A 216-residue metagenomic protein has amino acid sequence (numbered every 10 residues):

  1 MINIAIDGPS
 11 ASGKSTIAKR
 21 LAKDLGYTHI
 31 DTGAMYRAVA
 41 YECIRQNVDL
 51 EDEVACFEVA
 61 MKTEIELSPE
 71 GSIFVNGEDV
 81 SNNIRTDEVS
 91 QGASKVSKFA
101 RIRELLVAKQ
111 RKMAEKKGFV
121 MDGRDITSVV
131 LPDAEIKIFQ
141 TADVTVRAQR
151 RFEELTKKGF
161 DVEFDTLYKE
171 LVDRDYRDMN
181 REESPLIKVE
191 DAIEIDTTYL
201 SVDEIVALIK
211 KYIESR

Functional and structural regions predicted by a protein language model:
I6: Hydrophobic anchor at the beta1->P-loop junction of P-loop NTPases
P9: P-loop (Walker A) phosphate-binding loop of NTP-binding proteins
S12: ATP-binding Walker
S15: Walker A/P-loop
D24-T86: N-terminal phosphate/diphosphate-binding loop that engages ATP/GTP or pyrophosphate donors across diverse enzyme folds
V59, Q110-K116, R124, V129 (+2 more regions): Small-molecule kinase domains that catalyze NTP-dependent phosphoryl transfer to phosphate-bearing small molecules
S81-A93, S97-K158: ATP-dependent NMP and nucleoside kinases share a basic, alpha-helical "lid"
